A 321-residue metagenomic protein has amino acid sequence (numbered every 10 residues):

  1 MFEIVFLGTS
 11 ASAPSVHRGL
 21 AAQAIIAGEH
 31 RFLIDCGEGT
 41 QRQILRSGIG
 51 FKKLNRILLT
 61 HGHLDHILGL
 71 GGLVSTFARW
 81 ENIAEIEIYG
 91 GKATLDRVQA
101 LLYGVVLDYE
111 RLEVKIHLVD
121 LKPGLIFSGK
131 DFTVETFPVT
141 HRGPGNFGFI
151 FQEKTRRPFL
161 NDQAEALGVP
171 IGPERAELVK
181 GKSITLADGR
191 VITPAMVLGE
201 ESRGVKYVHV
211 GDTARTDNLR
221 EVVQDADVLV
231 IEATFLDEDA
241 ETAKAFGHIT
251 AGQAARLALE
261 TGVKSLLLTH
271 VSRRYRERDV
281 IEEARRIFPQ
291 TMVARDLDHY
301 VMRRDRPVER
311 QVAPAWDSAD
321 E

Functional and structural regions predicted by a protein language model:
M1-S47, E85, G148-F151, G199-V210 (+1 more regions): Conserved beta-strand hairpin/beta-sheet module of binuclear metal-dependent hydrolase folds, prominently
T9-S10, E38-G39, G62, A93 (+7 more regions): Active-site metal-binding loops of divalent metal-dependent hydrolases
V16, K130-H209, T213-E221, V228: Active-site-proximal loop/helix segment associated with metal-binding centers of metalloenzymes
I26-G28, K53-L54, W80-E85, E260-L267: Short, surface-exposed connector motifs at secondary-structure boundaries
I34-G37, L54-G62, G91, Y207-T213 (+3 more regions): Active-site neighborhood of phospho(di)ester-bond hydrolases with catalytic His/Asp-centered motifs
E38-Y89, D120: Active-site metal-binding motif and surrounding structural segment of the metallo-beta-lactamase
N82-D120: Active-site neighborhood of divalent metal-dependent phosphoester bond hydrolases
P123, T216-E321: Binuclear metal-ion centers of metallo-dependent hydrolases, dominated by the metallo-beta-lactamase
